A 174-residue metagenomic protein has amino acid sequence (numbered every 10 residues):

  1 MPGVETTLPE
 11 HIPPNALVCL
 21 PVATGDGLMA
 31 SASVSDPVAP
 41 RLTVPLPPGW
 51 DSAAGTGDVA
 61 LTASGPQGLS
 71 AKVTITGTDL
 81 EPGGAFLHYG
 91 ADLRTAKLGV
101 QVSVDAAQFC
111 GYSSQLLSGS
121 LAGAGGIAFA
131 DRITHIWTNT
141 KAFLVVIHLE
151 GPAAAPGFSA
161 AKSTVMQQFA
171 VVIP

Functional and structural regions predicted by a protein language model:
V4, L8-V22, S52-V146, E150-A160: Conserved polar/disulfide-associated segments of primarily extracytoplasmic proteins
P13-G55: N-terminal "mature-domain start" segment
S35-A39, V102, T164: Preference for short coil/turn "hinge" residues that link or interrupt alpha-helices
A161-P174: Short, low-complexity, Pro/Ser/Thr/Gly-rich segments in the mature regions of secreted, periplasmic
